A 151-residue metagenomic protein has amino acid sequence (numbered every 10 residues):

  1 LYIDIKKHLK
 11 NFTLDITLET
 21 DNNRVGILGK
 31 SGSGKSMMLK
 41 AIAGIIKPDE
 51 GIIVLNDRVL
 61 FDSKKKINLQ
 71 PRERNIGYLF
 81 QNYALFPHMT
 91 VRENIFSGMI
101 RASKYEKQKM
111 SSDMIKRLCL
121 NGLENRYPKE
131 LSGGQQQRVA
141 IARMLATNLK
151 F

Functional and structural regions predicted by a protein language model:
A43: Helix-to-loop junction immediately C-terminal to a conserved catalytic motif
R58-S63, E106-L123: Conserved ABC ATPase "signature" region
L60-G77, R101: ABC ATPase NBD coupling module
H88-G98: Short coil-to-helix segment of the ABC ATPase nucleotide-binding domain corresponding to the Q-loop/switch region
Y127-L131, Q135-Q137: Conserved ABC ATPase signature
I141: Hydrophobic anchor residue at the start of the ABC signature
A146-K150: A short, proline-enriched helix->beta-strand linker immediately N-terminal to the Walker B motif in ABC-type P-loop
